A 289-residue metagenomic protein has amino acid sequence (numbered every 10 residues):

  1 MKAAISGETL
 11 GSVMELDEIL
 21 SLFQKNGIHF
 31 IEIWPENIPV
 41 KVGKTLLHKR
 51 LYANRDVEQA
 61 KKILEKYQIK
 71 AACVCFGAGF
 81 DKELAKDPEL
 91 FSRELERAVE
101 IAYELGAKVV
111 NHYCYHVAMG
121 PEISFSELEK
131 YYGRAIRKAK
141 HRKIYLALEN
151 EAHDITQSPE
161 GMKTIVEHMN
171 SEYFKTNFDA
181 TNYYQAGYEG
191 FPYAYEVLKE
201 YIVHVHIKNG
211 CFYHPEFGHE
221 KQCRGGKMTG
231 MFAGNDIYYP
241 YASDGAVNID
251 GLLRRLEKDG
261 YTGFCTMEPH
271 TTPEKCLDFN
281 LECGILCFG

Functional and structural regions predicted by a protein language model:
M1-A4, T9-F30, E65-Y67, G106 (+1 more regions): Histidine-acidic metal/acid-base catalytic patches
M1-S6, K70-K82, C114, G225: N-terminal small/glycine-rich loop or linker at the start of catalytic domains across soluble metabolic enzymes
T9-G11, P35-P39, G77-F80, C114-A118 (+4 more regions): Active-site-proximal loop/turn and secondary-structure-junction residues that shape catalytic pockets, frequently
I31-I33, A71-F76, K108-C114, L146-E149 (+1 more regions): Short beta-strand segments at enzyme active-site cores
E32-K61, Y115-G120: Glycine-rich, proline-tolerant flexible connector loops at the mouths of alpha/beta enzymes
L47-R55, K86-E94, G120-Y131, H153 (+7 more regions): Alpha-helix N-cap and loop-to-helix initiation/capping positions
R50-Y67, K130-A139, A194-V197, G251-R255: Catalytic-core regions built around general acid/base machinery
A60-Y67, F80-T176, Q185: Active-site acidic/histidine proton-transfer and metal-coordination neighborhood in alpha/beta enzyme cores
